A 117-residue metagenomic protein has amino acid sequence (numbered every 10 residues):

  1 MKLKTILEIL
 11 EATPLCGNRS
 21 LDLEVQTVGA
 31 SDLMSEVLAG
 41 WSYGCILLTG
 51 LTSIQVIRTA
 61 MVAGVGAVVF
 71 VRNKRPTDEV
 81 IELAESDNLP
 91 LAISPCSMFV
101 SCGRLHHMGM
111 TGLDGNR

Functional and structural regions predicted by a protein language model:
M1-L21: N-terminal, charge-rich interaction modules
D22-L23, T27-I46, G50-R117: Feature captures the catalytic cores and cofactor-binding loops of soluble hydro-lyases/lyases that act on carboxylate
